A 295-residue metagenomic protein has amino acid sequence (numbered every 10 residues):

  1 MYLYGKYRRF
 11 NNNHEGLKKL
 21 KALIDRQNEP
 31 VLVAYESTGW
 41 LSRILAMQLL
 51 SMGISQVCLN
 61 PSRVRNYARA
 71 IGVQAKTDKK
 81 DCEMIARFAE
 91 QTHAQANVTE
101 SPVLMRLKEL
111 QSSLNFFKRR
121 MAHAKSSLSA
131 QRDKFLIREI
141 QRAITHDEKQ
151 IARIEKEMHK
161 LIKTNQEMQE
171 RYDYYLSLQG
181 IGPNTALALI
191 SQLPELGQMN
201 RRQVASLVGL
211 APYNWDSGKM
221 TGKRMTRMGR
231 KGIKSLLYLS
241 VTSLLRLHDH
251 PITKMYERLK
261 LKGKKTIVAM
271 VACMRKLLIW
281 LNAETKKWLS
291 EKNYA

Functional and structural regions predicted by a protein language model:
M1-L3, I85, L187-A188: Gly/Thr-rich phosphate-binding beta-strand-loop-beta motif of the actin/hexokinase/Hsp70
Y4-L32: Nucleic-acid-processing active sites and adjacent nucleic-acid-binding tracks, predominantly divalent metal-dependent
E15, P183, L187-K262, T266: Phosphate-backbone recognition surface of nucleic-acid-processing proteins
P30-T38, I85, V241: Acidic beta-strand-to-loop metal/phosphate-binding motif
A34-L45, M225: Acidic, metal-coordinating catalytic cores used for nucleic-acid/nucleotide bond scission and strand-transfer chemistry
M47-L50, V57-L178: Long, charge-rich intrinsically disordered scaffolds of nucleic-acid metabolism proteins
Q95-K108, R132, T221-R224, K254-V271: Short, solvent-exposed helix-loop connector elements
H248-A295: Acidic, carboxylate-rich catalytic segments that either coordinate divalent cations
